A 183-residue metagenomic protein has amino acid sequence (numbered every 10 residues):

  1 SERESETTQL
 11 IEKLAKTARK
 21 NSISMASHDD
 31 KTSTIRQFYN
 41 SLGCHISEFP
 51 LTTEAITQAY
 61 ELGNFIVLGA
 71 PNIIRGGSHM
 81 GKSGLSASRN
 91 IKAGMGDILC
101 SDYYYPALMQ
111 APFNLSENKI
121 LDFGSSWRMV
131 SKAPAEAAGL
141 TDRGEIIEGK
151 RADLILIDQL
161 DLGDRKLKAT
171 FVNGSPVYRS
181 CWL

Functional and structural regions predicted by a protein language model:
S1-I66, M80-M95: Histidine/acidic residue-rich metal-binding segments in metalloenzymes
H45-I46, D97, D153, K168: Conserved acidic residues
T57, I146-I147, K168: Short secondary-structure boundary/capping segments
L62-Q159: His/Asp/Glu-enriched, well-ordered alpha-helical/loop segment that forms or immediately abuts the divalent-metal
G163-R165: Short, small/polar residue-rich loop motifs at catalytic or cofactor-binding pockets
